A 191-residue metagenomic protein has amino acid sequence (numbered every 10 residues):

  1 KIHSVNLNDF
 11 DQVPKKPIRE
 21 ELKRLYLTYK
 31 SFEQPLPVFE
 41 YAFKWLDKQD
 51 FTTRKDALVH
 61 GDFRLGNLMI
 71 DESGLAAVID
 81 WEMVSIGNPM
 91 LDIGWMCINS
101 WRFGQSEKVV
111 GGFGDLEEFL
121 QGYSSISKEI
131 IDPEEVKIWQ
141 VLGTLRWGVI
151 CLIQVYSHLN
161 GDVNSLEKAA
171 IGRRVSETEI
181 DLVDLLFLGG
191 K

Functional and structural regions predicted by a protein language model:
K1-K44, D50-A57, M83-G87, D162-V175: A cross-family kinase active-site recognition segment
V13, I130-L142: All-alpha amphipathic helical-bundle segments outside canonical DNA-binding/catalytic cores that form hydrophobic
L58, A77-D80: Pre-DFG segment of protein kinase catalytic domains
L58-H60, L65: Catalytic-loop of the protein kinase fold
A76, V84-I86, L91: Activation segment
L91-K128, L142-N160: Active-site activation/catalytic loop segments of kinase-like enzymes and analogous catalytic loops in related
A169-K191: Regulatory N- and C-terminal appendages and interdomain linkers associated with kinase/kinase-like NTP transferase
